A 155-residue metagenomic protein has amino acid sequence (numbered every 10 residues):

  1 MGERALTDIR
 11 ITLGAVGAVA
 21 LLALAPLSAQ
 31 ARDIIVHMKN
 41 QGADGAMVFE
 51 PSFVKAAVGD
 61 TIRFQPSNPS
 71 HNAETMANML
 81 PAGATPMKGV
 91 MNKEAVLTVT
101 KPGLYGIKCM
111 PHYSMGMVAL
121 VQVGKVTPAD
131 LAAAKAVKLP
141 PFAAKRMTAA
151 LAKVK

Functional and structural regions predicted by a protein language model:
E3-V16: Bacterial N-terminal signal peptides that target proteins for export
T7-R10, A23, K101: Residues at the start of alpha-helices and the adjacent loop-to-helix junctions
G14-A25: Bacterial N-terminal signal peptides
L27-K155: Extracytoplasmic copper-binding redox domains, predominantly the cupredoxin/blue-copper superfamily
